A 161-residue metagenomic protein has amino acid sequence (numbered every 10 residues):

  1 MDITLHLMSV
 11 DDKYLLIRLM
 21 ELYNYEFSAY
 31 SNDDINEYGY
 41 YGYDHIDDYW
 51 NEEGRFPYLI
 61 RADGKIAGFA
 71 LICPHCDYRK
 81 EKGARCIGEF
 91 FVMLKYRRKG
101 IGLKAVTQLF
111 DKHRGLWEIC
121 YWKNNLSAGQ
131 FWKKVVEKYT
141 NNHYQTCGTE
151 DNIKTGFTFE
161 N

Functional and structural regions predicted by a protein language model:
I3-L19: A short beta-loop-alpha structural element at the N-terminal edge of CoA-dependent acyl/N-acetyltransferase catalytic
L5, Y139-G148: Short secondary-structure junctions
N24-D47: Conserved GNAT-fold acetyl-CoA-binding loop/helix
H45-L59: A short helix-loop-beta-strand connector motif used in the catalytic cores of GNAT acetyltransferases and, in some
L59, K65-P74, C86, F91: Conserved beta-strand in the GNAT
E81-L94, C120: Conserved acetyl-CoA binding element of GNAT-fold acetyltransferases
V92, R98-D111: Conserved acetyl-CoA-binding loop-helix of GNAT-fold acetyltransferases
I119-K133, E137, C147-D151: Conserved beta-strand-loop-alpha-helix junction that forms the acyl-donor binding cleft
